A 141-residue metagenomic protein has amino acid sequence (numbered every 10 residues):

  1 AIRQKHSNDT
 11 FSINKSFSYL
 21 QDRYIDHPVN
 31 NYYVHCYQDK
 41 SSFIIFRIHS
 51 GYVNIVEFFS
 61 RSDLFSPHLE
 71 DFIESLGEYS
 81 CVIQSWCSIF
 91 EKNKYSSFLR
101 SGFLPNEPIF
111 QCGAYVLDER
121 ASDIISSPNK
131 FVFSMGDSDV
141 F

Functional and structural regions predicted by a protein language model:
A1-F58: Amide-forming acyltransferase catalytic core, primarily the GNAT-like/NAT-type and related acyltransferase folds
F43, R47-S66, E70-F141: Active-site/acyl-donor-binding loops of N-acyltransferases
